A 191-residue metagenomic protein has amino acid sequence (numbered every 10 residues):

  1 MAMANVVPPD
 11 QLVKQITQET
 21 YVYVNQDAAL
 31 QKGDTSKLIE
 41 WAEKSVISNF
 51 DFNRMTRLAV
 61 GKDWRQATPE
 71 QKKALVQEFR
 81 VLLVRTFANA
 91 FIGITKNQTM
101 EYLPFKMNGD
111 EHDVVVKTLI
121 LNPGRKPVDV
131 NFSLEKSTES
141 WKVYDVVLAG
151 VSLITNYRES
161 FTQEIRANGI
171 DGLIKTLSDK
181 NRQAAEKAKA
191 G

Functional and structural regions predicted by a protein language model:
M1-A4: Sec/Tat signal peptide C-region and signal peptidase I cleavage site
V6-F87: Early exported N-terminus immediately downstream of N-terminal targeting peptides
V22, Q26-G33, Q66-E70, N97 (+7 more regions): Surface-exposed, polar/charged faces of alpha-helical domains in mature secreted/periplasmic/lumenal proteins
N25, A88-I92, V146: Charged/polar positions within long, soluble alpha-helices
W64, V81-L82, L121-N122, A149-L153: Solvent-exposed loop/turn segments at secondary-structure junctions within structured extracellular/periplasmic domains
L75, R85-V128, K180-G191: Surface-exposed, charged secondary-structure patches
D129-T155: Short beta-strand edge/turn micro-motifs at domain boundaries
D145-G191: Low-complexity, intrinsically disordered terminal/linker segments enriched in charged and Gly/Pro repeats
